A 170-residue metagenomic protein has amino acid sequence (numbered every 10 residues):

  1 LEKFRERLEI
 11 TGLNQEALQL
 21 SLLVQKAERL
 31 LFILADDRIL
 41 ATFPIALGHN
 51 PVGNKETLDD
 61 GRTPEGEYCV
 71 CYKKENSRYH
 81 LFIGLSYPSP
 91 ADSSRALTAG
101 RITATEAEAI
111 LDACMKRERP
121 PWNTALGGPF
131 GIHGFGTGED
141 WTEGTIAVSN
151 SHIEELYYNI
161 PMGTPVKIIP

Functional and structural regions predicted by a protein language model:
K3-S21, K26-A27, L47-Y72, N150-E154: N-terminal post-signal-peptidase region of extra-cytosolic proteins
Q19, L40, E65, R78-H80 (+1 more regions): Sequence-level motif detector for i,i+2 pairs with an aromatic at +2
A27, D36, G48, K73-E75 (+1 more regions): Histidine- and/or cysteine-centered catalytic micro-motif in compact active-site loops
R38-N50: Short Gly/aromatic-enriched secondary-structure transition segments
T42-P44, E67, P165: Well-ordered beta-strand positions in beta-sheet-rich domains
Y72-P170: Exported/periplasmic cell-wall-interacting domains
